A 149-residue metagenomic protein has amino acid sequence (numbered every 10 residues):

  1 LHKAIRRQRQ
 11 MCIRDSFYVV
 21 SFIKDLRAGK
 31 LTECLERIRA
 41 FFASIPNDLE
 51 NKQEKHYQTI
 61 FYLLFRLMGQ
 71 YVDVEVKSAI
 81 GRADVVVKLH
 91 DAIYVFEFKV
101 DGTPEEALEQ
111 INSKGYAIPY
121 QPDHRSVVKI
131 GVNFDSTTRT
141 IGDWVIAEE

Functional and structural regions predicted by a protein language model:
L1-I13: Single conserved hydrophobic/aromatic residue that forms the stacking wall/gate of nucleotide- or nucleobase-binding
R14-S44, A92, P122, E149: C-terminal low-complexity, glycine/proline- and small-hydrophobic-enriched intrinsically disordered tails that act as
K30, C34, Q53-Y57, T103 (+1 more regions): Helical mechanochemical/support elements of P-loop NTPase systems and associated helical scaffolds
A40-D73: Acidic-basic catalytic patches of nuclease active cores, encompassing PD-(D/E)XK and other metal-cofactor nuclease
F61, A83-V100, K114: Conserved catalytic cores of phosphodiester-cleaving nucleases, focusing on short active-site segments
L64-H90: Active-site metal-binding core of divalent-cation-utilizing nuclease and nuclease-like domains
V100-A117: Mg2+/Mn2+-dependent nuclease catalytic core
P119, D123-E149: Domain-level recognition of nuclease-like catalytic cores that cleave nucleotide substrates
